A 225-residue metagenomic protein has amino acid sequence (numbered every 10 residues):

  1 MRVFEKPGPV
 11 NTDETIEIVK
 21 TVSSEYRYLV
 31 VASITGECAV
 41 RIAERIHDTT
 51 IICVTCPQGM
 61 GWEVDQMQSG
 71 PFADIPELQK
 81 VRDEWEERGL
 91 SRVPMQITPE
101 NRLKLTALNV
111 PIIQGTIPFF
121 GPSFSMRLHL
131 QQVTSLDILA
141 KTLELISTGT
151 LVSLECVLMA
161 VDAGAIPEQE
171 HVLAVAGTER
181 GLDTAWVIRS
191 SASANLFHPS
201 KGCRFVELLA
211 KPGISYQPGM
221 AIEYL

Functional and structural regions predicted by a protein language model:
M1-L225: Conserved mixed alpha/beta catalytic, RNA-binding, or beta-rich assembly cores of soluble enzyme, regulatory
